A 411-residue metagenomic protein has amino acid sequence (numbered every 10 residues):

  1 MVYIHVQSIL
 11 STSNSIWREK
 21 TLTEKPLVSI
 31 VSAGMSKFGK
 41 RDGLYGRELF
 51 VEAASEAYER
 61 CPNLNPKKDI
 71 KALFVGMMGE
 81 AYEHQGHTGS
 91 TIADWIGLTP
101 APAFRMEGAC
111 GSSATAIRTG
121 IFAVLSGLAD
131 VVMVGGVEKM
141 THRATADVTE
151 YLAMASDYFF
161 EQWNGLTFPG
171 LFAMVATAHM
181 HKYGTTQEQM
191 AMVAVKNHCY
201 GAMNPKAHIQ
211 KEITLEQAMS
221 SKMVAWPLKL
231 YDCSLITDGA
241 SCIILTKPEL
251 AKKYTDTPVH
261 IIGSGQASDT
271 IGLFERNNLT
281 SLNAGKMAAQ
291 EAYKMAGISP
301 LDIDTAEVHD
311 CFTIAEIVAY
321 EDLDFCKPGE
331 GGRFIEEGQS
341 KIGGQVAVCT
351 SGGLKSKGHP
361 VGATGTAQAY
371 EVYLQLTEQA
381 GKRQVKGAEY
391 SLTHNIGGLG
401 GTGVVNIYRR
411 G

Functional and structural regions predicted by a protein language model:
Y3, L10-A101, L125, V137-S234 (+6 more regions): Conserved "HGTGT" condensation-loop signature of ketosynthase/thiolase-family condensing enzymes that catalyze
P100-A109: Short loop-beta-helix segment that forms the pyridoxal 5′-phosphate
G108, G136-V137: Active-site-proximal beta-strand/loop segments in catalytic clefts of secreted hydrolases
S113: Short conserved active-site loop signatures built around small residues
I121-V134: Hydrophobic or amphipathic alpha-helical targeting/insertion segments
V361-G365: Cytochrome P450 heme-iron axial ligand motif
